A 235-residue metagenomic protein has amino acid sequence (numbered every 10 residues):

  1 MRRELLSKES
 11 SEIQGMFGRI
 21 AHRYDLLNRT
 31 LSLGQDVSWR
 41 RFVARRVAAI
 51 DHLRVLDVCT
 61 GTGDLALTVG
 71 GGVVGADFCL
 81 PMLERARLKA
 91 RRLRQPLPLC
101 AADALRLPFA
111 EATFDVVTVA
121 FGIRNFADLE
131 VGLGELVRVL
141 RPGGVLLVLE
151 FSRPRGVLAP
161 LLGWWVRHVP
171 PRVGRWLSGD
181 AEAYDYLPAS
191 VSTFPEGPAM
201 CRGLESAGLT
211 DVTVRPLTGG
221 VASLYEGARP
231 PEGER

Functional and structural regions predicted by a protein language model:
M1-R23, V166: N-terminal, positively charged/glycine-rich alpha-helical extensions of SAM-dependent methyltransferases
S11, L149, R153-G203, A207 (+1 more regions): C-terminal alpha-helical "lid/dimerization" subdomain adjacent to the S-adenosyl-L-methionine
R23, S32-H52: Conserved alpha-helix/loop element of class I SAM-dependent methyltransferases that forms part of the SAM/SAH-binding
Y24, V117-T118: Hydrophobic beta-strand segment of the Class I
R54-R106: Class I SAM-dependent methyltransferase SAM/SAH-binding core
L105-V117: A short acidic, Gly/Pro-enriched loop at the edge of an enzyme's catalytic core that lines a small-molecule cofactor
E130-V145: A short glycine-rich, Lys/Arg-flanked "PGG" loop and its adjoining helix->strand segment in the class I
T210-R235: Core SAM-dependent methyltransferase catalytic element
